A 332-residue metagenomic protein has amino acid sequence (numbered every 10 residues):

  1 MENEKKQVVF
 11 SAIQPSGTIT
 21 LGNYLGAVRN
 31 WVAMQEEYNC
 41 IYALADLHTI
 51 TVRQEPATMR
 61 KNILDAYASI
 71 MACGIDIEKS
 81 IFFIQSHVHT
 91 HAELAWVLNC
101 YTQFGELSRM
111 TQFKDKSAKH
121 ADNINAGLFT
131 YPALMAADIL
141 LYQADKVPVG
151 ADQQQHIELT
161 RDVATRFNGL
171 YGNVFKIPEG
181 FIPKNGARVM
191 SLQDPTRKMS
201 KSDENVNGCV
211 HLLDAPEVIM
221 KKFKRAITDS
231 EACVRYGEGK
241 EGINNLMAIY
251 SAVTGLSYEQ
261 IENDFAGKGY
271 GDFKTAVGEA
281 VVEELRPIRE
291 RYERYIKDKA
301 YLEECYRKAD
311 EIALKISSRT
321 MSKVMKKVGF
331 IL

Functional and structural regions predicted by a protein language model:
E2-A137, E283, E293: N-terminal Rossmann-like or analogous alpha/beta NTP/dinucleotide-binding catalytic cores that position adenine
I13-P15, D46-H48, D145-K146, D203 (+1 more regions): Short, histidine-centered active-site or binding-site loop motifs used for metal coordination, general acid-base
L21, Q155, R161-L332: Conserved nucleotide- and phosphate/pyrophosphate-binding catalytic cores in adenylate/nucleotidyl-handling enzymes
D46-L47, A136-L140, P195, A252-G255: Short connector loops/turns at beta-strand edges and beta->alpha or beta->beta junctions
T102-S108, L141-P148, A252-I261: Short helix-capping/linker segments at secondary-structure and domain boundaries
Q112-F167, Y171, S191: Internal, conserved structured core segments that host functional sites
